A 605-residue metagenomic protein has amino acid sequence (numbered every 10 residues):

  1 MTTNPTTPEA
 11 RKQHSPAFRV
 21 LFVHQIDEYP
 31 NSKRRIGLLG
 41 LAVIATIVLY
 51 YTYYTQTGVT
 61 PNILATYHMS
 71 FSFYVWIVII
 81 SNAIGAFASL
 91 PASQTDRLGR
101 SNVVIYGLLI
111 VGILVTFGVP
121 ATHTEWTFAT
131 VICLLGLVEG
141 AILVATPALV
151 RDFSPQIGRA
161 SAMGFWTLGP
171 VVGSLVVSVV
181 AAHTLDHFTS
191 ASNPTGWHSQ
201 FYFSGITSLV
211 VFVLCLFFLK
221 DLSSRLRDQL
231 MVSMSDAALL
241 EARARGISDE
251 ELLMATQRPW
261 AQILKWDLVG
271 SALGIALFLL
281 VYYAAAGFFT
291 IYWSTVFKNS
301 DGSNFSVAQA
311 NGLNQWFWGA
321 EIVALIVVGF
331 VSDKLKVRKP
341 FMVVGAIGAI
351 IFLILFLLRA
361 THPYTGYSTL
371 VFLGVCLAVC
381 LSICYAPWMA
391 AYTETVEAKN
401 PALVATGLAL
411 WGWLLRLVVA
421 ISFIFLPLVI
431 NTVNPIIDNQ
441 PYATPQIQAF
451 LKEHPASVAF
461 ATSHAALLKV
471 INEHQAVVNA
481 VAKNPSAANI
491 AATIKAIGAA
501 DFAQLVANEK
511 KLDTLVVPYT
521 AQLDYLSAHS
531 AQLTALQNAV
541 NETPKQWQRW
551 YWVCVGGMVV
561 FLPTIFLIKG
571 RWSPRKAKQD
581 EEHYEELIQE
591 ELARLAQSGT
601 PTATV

Functional and structural regions predicted by a protein language model:
Q56-G58, L264-E321, Y385, M389 (+1 more regions): Extracytoplasmic gate region of multi-pass secondary transporters
W76-S93, Q315-V328: Central cavity-lining transmembrane alpha-helices of secondary-active solute carriers, predominantly the Major
F87-H123: Conserved MFS/SLC helix-loop-helix module at the cytosolic interface between two early adjacent transmembrane helices
R97-L108, D333-I347: Cytoplasmic membrane-interface "Motif A"-like loop-to-helix N-cap segments of 12-TM Major Facilitator Superfamily
L109-H123, I347-Y364: C-terminal ends and interior cores of transmembrane alpha-helices in multi-pass membrane transporters/permeases
V131-G169: Cytoplasmic helix-loop-helix junction between adjacent transmembrane helices in 12-TM secondary transporters
W166-S224: Helix-loop-helix hairpin linking two adjacent transmembrane segments in secondary transporters
N400-N434: A late C-terminal transmembrane helix in Major Facilitator Superfamily
